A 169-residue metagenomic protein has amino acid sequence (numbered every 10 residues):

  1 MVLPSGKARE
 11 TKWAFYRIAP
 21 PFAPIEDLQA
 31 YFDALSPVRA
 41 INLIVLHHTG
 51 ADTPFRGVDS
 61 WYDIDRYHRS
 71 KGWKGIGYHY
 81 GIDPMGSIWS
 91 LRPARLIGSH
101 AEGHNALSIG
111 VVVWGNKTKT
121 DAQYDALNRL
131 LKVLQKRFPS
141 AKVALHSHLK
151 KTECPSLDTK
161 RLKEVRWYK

Functional and structural regions predicted by a protein language model:
M1-T49, P84-I88, R92-I97, H104-K169: Basic/polar, cationic surfaces and motifs that engage anionic cell-wall and phosphate/carboxylate ligands
H47-G57: Signature for HUH/AEP ssDNA processing cores
R56-G75, R92, D121: Glycan-recognition patch characteristic of GH18 chitinases/ENGases and related GlcNAc/peptidoglycan-binding proteins
